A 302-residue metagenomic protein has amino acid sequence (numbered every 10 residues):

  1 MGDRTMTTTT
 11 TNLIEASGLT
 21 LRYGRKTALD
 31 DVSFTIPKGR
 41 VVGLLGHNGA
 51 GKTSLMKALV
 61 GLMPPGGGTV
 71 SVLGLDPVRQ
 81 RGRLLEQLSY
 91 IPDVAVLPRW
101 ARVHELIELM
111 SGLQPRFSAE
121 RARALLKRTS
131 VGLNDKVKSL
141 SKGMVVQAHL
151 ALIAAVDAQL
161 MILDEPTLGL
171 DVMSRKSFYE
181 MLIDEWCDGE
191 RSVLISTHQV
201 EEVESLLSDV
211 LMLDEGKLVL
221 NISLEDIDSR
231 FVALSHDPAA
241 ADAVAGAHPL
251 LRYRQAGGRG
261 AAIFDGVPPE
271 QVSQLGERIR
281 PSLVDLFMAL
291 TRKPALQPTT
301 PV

Functional and structural regions predicted by a protein language model:
G2-T8, R252, A256-V302: C-terminal coupling/interaction segments
H47-G51: Walker A (P-loop) phosphate-binding loop of ABC-type ATPase nucleotide-binding domains
V60: Helix-to-loop junction immediately C-terminal to a conserved catalytic motif
G68-D76, R83-L84: Conserved ABC transporter NBD signature motif
P92-H149: ABC-family P-loop ATPase nucleotide-binding domains
M161-E165, L170: Catalytic Walker B motif of ABC-type/P-loop ATPase nucleotide-binding domains
K176-F264: ABC transporter nucleotide-binding domain
